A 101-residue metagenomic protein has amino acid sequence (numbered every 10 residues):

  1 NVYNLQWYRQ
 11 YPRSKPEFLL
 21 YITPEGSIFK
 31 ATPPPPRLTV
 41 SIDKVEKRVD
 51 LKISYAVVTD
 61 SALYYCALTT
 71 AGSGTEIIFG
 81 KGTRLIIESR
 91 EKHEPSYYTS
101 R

Functional and structural regions predicted by a protein language model:
N1-R101: Extracellular domains of the immunoglobulin superfamily
